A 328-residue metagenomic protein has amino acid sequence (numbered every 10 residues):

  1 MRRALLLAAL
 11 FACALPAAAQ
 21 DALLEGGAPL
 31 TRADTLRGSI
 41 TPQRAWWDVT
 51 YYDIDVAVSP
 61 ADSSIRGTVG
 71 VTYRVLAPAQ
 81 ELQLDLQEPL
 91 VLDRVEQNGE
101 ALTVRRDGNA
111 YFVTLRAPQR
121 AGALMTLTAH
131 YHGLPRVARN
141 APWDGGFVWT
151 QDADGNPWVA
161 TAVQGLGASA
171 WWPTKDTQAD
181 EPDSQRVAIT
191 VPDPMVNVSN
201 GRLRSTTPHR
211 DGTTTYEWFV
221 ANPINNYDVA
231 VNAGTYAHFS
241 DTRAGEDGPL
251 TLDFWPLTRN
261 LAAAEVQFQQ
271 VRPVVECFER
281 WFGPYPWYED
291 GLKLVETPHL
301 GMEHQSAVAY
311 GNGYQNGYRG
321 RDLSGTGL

Functional and structural regions predicted by a protein language model:
A4-A14: Bacterial N-terminal signal peptides
A19-R66, T150-N156, A179: N-terminal, polar/Ser/Thr-rich
I54-A57, V71, A101-T103, T114-Q119 (+2 more regions): Beta-strand-rich interaction surfaces with strong enrichment in secreted/lumenal proteins
D62-E88: Ligand-binding face of N-terminal immunoglobulin V-set domains in extracellular IgSF glycoproteins
G67, V163-Q164, T174-L328: Hydrophobic helix-coil surface modules that form long, contiguous segments used for peptide/substrate interaction
A77-A79, L86-L90, P182, T190-M195: Short proline/glycine-enriched turn/loop motifs at strand-loop junctions of beta-rich domains
L82, Q87-T150: A surface-exposed beta-strand-loop module
A121, H130-Q185, Y236-T242: Glycine/proline-rich low-complexity spacer/linker segments in large multi-domain proteins
